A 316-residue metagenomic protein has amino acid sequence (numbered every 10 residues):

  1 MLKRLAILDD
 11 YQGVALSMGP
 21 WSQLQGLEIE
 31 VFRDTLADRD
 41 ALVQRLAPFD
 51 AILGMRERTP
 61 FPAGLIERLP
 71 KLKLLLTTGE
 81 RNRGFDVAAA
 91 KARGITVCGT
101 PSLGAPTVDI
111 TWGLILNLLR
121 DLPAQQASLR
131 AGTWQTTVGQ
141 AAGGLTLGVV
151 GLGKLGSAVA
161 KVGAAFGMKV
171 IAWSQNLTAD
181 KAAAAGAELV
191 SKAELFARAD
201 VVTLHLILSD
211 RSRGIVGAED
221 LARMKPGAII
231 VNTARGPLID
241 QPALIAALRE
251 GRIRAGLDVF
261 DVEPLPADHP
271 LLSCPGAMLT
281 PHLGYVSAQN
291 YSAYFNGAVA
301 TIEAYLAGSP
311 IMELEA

Functional and structural regions predicted by a protein language model:
M1-A51, M55-R56, D180: N-terminal glycine-/charge-rich "phosphate-binding" loop or analogous flexible N-terminal tail
L2, L72, G143-T146, A218 (+1 more regions): Phosphate-coordination loops involved in phosphoryl transfer and adenosine-cofactor binding
Y11-G13, R33-A37, R56-P60, G79-N82 (+3 more regions): Short beta->alpha connector loops
Q44-D50, P60-L65, N176-P270: Rossmann-like adenosine-cofactor binding region
F49-Q126, T137-Q140: Phosphate/diphosphate ligand-binding glycine-rich loop within oxidoreductases
R93, V97, G227-A316: Rossmann-like dinucleotide-binding domain for NAD(H)/NADP(H)
V108-A127, K161-M168, N296-S309: Oxidoreductase and adenylate-handling cofactor-binding alpha/beta cores
Q125-A158, G167, A187: Glycine-rich NAD(P)-binding loop of Rossmann-like domains
